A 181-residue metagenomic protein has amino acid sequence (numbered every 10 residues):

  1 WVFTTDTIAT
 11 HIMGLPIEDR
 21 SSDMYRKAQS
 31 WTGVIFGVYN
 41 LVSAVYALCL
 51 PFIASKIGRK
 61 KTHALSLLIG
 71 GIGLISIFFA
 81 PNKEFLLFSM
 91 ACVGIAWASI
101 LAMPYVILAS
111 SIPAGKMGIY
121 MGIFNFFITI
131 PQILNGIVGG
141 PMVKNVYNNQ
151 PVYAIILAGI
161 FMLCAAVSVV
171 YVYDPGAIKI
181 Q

Functional and structural regions predicted by a protein language model:
G14-L41, Y153: Loop-to-transmembrane helix entry
Q29, I112-F124: Loop-to-transmembrane helix entry/capping segments in MFS-fold secondary transporters and related SLC/MFSD carriers
V45-R59, V143: Helix-to-loop junctions at the C-terminal end of transmembrane segments in multipass secondary transporters
L68-P81: C-terminal ends and interior cores of transmembrane alpha-helices in multi-pass membrane transporters/permeases
F85-S99: Hydrophobic core of transmembrane alpha-helices in multi-pass small-molecule transporters, especially MFS/SLC-type
S99-P113: Intracellular juxtamembrane helix-capping segments at the cytosolic ends of symmetry-related transmembrane helices
L134, I156-Q181: Multi-pass alpha-helical transporter architecture, strongest for 12-TM Major Facilitator/SLC carriers used
P141-M162: A membrane-interface helix-boundary motif in multi-pass transporters
